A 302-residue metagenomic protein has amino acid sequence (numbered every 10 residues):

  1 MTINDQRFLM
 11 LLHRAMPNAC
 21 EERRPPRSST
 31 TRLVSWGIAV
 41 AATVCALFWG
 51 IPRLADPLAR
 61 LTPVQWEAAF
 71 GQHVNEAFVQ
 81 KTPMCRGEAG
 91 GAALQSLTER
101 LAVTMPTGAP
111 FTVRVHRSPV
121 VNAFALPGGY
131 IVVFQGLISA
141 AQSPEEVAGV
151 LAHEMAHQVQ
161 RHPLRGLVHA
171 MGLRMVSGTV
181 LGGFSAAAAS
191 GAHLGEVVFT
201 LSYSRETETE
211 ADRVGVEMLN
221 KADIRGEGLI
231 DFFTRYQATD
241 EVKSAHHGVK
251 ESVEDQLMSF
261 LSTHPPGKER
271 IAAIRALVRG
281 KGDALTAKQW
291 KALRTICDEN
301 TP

Functional and structural regions predicted by a protein language model:
N4-L9, H13-P302: A Zn2+-metalloprotease active-site environment signal
